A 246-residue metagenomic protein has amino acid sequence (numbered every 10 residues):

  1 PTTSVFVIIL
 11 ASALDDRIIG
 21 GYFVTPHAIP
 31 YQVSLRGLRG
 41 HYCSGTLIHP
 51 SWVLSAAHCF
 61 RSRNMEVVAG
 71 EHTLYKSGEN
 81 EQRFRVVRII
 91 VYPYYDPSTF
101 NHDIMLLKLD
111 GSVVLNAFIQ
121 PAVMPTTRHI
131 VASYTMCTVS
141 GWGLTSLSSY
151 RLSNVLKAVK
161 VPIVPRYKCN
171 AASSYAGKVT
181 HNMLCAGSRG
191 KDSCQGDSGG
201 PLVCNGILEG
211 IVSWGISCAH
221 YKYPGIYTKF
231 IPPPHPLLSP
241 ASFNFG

Functional and structural regions predicted by a protein language model:
P1-H27, V114-A122, R128-T135, C169-A171 (+1 more regions): Extracellular/luminal ectodomains of metazoan preproproteins built from arrays of small disulfide-bonded modules
P1-L54, M65-E71, S77, G246: Protease-domain processing segments flanking chymotrypsin-fold serine proteases, especially trypsin-like
D16-R17, V53-A56, F60-P97, V159 (+1 more regions): Conserved H-D interstitial segment of serine endopeptidase catalytic domains
V24-A28, L47, R61, P97-F100 (+4 more regions): Extracellular/periplasmic catalytic domains that process cell-envelope and extracellular macromolecules
I48, W52-A57, P162-I163, Q195-G246: C-terminal subregion of chymotrypsin/trypsin-like serine protease catalytic domains
H58-R61, M65, E71-Y75, D110-L115 (+5 more regions): Acidic glycine-/aspartate-rich tracts in secreted/extracellular proteins
S77, Q82, I104, D110 (+2 more regions): Chymotrypsin/trypsin-fold serine protease catalytic domain
